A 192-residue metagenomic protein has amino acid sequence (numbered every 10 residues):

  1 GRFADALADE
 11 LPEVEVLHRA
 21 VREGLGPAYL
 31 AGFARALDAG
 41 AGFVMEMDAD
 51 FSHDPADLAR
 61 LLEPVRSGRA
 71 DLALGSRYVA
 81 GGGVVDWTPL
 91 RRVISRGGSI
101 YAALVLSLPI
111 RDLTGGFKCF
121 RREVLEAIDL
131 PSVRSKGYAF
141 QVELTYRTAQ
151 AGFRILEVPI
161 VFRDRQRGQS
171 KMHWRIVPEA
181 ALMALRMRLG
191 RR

Functional and structural regions predicted by a protein language model:
G1, T114, T145: Ser/Thr-centric signal marking residues that sit in or immediately flank functional binding/regulatory motifs
G1-L17: Acidic donor-binding segment of Leloir-type glycosyltransferases
F3, S67, E123-V124, G152 (+1 more regions): Terminal low-complexity segments of carbohydrate-biosynthetic enzymes
E13-D38, F43, P55-Y138, R165-A180: Acceptor/aglycone-binding surface of glycosyltransferases and processive sugar-polymer synthases
G32, D50, R121, T148 (+2 more regions): Residue-level signature of catalytic and energy-coupling elements of molecular machines, predominantly ATP/GTP-dependent
F51, R60, E143: An aromatic- and histidine-rich active-site surface loop
P109, S132-K136, T145-F162: Catalytic donor-sugar/metal-binding loop of nucleotide-sugar-dependent glycosyltransferases
